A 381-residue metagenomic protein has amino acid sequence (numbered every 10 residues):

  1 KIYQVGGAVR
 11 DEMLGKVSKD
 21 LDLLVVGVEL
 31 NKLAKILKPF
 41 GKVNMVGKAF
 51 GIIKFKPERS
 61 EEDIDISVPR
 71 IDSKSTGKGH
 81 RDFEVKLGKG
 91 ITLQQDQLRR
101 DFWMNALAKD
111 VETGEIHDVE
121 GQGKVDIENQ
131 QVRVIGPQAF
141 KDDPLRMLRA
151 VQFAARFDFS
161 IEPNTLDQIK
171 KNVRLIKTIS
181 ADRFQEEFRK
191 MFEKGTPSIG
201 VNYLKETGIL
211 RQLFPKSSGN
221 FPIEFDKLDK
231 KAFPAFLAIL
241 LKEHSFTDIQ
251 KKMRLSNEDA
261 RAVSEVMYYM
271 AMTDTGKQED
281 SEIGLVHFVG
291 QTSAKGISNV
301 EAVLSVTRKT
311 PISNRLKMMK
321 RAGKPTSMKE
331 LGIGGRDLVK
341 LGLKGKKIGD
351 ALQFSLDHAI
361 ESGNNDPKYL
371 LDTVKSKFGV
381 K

Functional and structural regions predicted by a protein language model:
K1-K381: Catalytic cores of the polymerase beta-like nucleotidyltransferase superfamily and closely associated nucleotide
